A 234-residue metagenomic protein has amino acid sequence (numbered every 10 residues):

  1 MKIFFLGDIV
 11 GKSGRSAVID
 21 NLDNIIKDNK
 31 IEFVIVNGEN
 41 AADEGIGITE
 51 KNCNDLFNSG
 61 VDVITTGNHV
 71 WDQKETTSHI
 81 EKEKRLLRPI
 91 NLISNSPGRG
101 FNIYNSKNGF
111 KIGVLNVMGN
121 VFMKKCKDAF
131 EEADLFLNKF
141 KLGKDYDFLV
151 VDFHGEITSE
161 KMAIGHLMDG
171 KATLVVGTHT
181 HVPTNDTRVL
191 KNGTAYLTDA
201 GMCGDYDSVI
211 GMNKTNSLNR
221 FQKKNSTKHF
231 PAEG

Functional and structural regions predicted by a protein language model:
M1-G234: Acidic, metal/ion-coordinating pockets
